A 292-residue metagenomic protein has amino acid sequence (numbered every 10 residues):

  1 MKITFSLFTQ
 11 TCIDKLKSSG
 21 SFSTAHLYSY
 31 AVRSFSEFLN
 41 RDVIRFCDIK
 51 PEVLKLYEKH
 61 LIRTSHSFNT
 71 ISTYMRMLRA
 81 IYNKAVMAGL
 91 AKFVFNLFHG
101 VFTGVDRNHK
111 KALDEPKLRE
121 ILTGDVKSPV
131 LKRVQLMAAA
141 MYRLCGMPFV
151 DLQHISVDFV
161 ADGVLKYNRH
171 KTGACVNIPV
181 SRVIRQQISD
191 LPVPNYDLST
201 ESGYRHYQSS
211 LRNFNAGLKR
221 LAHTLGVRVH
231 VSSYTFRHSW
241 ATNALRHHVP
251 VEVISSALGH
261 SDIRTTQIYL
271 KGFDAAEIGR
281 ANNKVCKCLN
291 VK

Functional and structural regions predicted by a protein language model:
K2, L7-T64: Basic/aromatic-enriched alpha-helical hairpins
S34, R63-N96, C145-M147: N-terminal DNA-binding recognition helix of tyrosine site-specific recombinases/integrases
F95-F149: Basic, Lys/Arg- and aromatic-enriched nucleic-acid-binding interface segment
A112, R169-G173, L258, D262-N283: Catalytic-site neighborhood detector that most strongly recognizes the C-terminal catalytic loop/helix of tyrosine
K127-P129, A216-S256: Short, basic (Lys/Arg/His-rich) helix/loop patches that form interaction surfaces in the mid-to-C-terminal regions
D158-V164, R228-V229, V249-L270, K292: Short, polar N-cap/turn motifs at the start of nucleic acid-interacting alpha helices
K171-R220: C-terminal catalytic core of Y-nucleophile DNA break-rejoin enzymes
N177-R182, Q186, D190-L191, K271-K292: DNA/chromatin major-groove-contacting recognition/catalytic segments
